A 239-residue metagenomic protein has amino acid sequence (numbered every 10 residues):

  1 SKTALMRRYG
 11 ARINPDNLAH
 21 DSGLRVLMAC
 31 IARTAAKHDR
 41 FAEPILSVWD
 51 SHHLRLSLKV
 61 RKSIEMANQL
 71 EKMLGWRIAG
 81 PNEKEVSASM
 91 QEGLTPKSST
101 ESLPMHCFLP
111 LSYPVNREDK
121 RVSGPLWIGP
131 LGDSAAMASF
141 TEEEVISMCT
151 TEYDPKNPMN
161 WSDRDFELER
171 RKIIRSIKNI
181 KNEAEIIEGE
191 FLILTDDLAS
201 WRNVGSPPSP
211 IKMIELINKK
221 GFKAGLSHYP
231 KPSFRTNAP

Functional and structural regions predicted by a protein language model:
S1-P239: SAM-dependent transferase fold signal centered on methyltransferase-like domains, encompassing both Class I
